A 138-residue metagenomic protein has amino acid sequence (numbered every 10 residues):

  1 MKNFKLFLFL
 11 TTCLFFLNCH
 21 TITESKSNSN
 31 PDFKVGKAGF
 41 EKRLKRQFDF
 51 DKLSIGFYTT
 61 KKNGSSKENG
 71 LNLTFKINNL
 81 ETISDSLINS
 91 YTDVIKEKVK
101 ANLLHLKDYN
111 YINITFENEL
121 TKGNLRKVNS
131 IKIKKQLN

Functional and structural regions predicted by a protein language model:
M1-L8: Bacterial N-terminal signal peptides that target proteins for export
F15-N18: C-terminal motif of bacterial Sec signal peptides marking the signal peptidase cleavage site
H20-T23: Bacterial signal peptide processing site
S25-L80, L104-N138: Polar/charged, Gly/Pro-rich intrinsically disordered segments
S84-K107: Short, non-transmembrane amphipathic alpha-helical segments
